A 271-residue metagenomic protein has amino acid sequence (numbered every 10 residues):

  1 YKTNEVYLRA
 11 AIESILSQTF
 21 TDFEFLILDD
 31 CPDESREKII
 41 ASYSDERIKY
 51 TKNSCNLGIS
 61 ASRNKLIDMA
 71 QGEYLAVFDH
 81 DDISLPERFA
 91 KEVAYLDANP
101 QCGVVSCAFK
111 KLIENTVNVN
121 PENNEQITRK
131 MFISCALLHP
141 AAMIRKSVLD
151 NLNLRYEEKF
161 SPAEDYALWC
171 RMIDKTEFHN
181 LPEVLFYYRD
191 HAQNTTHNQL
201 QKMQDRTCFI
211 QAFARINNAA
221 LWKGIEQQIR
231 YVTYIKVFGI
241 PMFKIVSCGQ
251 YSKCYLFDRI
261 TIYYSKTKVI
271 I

Functional and structural regions predicted by a protein language model:
I12-C55: Acidic donor-binding segment of Leloir-type glycosyltransferases
R36, N53-A70, K91: Glycine-rich, basic loop-to-helix element that forms the pyrophosphate-binding segment of sugar-nucleotide handling
D68, E125-Q204: Conserved nucleotide-sugar donor-binding catalytic segment
L75: Short aromatic/hydrophobic "clamp" motif used to bind/position activated sugar donors
D79-I83, A108: The conserved acidic donor/metal-binding loop of glycosyltransferases
E87-N118: Conserved donor NDP-sugar-binding/catalytic core segment of glycosyltransferases
M143, Q193, L200-V232: C-terminal, non-catalytic tails of nucleotide-sugar-dependent glycosyltransferases
N218-I271: Boundary detector for helix-to-coil junctions that initiate low-complexity/charged tails
